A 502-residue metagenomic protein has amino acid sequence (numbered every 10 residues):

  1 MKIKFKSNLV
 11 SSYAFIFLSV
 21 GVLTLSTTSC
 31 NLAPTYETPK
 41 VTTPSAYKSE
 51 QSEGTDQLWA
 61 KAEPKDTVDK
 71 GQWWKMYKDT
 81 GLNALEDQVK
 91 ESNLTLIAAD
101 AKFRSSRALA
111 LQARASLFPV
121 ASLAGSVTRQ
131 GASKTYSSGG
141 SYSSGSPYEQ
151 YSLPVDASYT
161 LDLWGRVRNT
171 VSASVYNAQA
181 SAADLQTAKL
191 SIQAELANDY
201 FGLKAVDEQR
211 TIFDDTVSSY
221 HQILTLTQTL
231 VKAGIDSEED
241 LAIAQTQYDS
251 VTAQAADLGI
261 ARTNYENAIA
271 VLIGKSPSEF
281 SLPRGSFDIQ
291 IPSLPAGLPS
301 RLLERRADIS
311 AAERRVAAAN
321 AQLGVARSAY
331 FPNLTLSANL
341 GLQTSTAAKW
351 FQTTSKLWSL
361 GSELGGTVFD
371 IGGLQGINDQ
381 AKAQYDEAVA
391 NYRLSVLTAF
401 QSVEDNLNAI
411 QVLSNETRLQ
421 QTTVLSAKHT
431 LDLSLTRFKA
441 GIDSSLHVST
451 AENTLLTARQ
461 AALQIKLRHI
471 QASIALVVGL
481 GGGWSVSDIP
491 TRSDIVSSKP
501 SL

Functional and structural regions predicted by a protein language model:
K2-F5, L9-F17, V22-E91, Y151 (+4 more regions): Terminal intrinsically disordered/low-complexity segments used for targeting and assembly
L32-E37, Q72, K78-Q88, S92-D100 (+5 more regions): Small/polar-residue-enriched beta-strand and adjacent coil segments characteristic of outer-membrane beta-barrel
W74, N83-E86, D100, A110 (+5 more regions): Extracytoplasmic/secreted envelope proteins and their assembly/folding machinery, especially bacterial periplasmic
L96-A99, S106, S174, S181 (+14 more regions): Amphipathic alpha-helical coiled-coil segments
A108, A115, S126, A183 (+19 more regions): Regular, well-ordered alpha-helical segments
V167, A183-L298, A409, L413 (+5 more regions): Periplasmic alpha-helical coiled-coil/stalk elements that build and connect Gram-negative outer-membrane
G234-S237, A399, V403-N406, S444-S445: Alpha-helical heptad-repeat coiled-coil segments that mediate oligomerization/polymerization in large
L431-I470: C-terminal structured "cap/appendage" subdomains that terminate the fold
